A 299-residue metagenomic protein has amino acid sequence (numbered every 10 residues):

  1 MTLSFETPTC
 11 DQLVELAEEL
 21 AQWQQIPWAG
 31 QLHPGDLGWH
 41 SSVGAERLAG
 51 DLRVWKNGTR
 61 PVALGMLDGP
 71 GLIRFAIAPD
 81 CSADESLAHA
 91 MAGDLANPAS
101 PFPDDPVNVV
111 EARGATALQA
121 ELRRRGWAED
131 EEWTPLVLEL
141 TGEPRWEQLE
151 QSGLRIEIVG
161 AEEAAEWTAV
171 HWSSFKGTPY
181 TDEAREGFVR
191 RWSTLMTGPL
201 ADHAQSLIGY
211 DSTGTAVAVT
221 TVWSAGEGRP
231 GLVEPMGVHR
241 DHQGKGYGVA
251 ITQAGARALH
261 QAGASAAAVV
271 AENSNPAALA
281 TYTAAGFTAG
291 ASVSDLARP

Functional and structural regions predicted by a protein language model:
M1-E18, R155-A169: A short beta-loop-alpha structural element at the N-terminal edge of CoA-dependent acyl/N-acetyltransferase catalytic
W23-P101, S212, V217-P230: Conserved donor-binding loop and adjoining core beta-sheet/short helix segment in diverse acyl/aminoacyl transferases
D36-L37, W146-G231: Flexible, substrate/cofactor-facing loop regions flanked by secondary structure within enzyme catalytic domains
P61, G69-L72, I77-L154, S294-R298: Acyl-donor-binding surface of acyltransferase catalytic domains
A76-D80, H239, Q243, E272: Residue-level recognition of the GNAT/N-acetyltransferase active site
A83-N97, P235-R240, G244-Q261, L279-A284: Conserved acetyl-CoA-binding loop-helix of GNAT-fold acetyltransferases
N108-V110, V233, A267-A271: Conserved hydrophobic beta-strand within the GNAT/NAT acetyltransferase core sheet that lines the active-site cleft
E121-L122, Y282, F287: Conserved active-site tyrosine of GNAT-family acetyltransferases
